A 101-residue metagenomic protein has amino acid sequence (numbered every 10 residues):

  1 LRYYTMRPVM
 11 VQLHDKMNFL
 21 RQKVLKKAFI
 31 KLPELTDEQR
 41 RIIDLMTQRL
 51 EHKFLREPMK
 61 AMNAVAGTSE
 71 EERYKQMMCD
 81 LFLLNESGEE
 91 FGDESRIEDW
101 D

Functional and structural regions predicted by a protein language model:
L1-N85: An accessory alpha-helical subdomain
G92-D101: Acidic, low-complexity intrinsically disordered tails
